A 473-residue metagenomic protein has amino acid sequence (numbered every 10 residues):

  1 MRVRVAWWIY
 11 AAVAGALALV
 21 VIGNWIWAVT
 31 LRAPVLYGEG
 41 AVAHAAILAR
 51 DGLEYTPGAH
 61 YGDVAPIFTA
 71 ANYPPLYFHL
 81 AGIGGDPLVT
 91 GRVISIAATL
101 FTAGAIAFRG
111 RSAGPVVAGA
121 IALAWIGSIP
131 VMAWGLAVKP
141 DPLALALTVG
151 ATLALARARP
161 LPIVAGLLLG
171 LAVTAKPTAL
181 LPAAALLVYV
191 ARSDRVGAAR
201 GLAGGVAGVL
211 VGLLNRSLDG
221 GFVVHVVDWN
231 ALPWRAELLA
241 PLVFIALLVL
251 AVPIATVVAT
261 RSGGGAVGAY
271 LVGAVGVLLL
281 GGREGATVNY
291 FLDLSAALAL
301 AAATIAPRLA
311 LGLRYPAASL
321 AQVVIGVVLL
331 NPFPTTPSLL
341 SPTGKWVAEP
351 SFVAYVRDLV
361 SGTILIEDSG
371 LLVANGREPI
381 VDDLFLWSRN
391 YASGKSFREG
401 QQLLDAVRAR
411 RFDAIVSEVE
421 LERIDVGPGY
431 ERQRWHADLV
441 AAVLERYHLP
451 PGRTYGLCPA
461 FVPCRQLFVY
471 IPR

Functional and structural regions predicted by a protein language model:
M1-R4, P182-V206, L232-P233, I254-G263 (+2 more regions): Perimembrane helix-loop-helix junctions
W7-A18, I163, L167, G204-V206 (+1 more regions): Signature aromatic-anchored transmembrane alpha helix within multi-pass, membrane-resident enzymes that catalyze glycan
A41-T69, L76: Extracytosolic helix-loop segments that constitute the early lumenal/periplasmic catalytic or substrate-binding loops
P75, H79, I83-F101: Loop-to-helix entry region of an early transmembrane alpha helix in multi-pass inner-membrane enzymes
I96, D141, L181, L280-R314 (+1 more regions): Hydrophobic/aromatic-rich transmembrane helices and adjacent perimembrane loops
A133-L143: Short acidic/glycine- and proline-prone juxtamembrane loop motifs at membrane-interface regions of multi-pass membrane
A137, G326-R473: Extracytoplasmic
V149, A154, P162-P177, P182-Y189 (+2 more regions): Membrane-interface alpha helices of multi-pass inner-membrane proteins
